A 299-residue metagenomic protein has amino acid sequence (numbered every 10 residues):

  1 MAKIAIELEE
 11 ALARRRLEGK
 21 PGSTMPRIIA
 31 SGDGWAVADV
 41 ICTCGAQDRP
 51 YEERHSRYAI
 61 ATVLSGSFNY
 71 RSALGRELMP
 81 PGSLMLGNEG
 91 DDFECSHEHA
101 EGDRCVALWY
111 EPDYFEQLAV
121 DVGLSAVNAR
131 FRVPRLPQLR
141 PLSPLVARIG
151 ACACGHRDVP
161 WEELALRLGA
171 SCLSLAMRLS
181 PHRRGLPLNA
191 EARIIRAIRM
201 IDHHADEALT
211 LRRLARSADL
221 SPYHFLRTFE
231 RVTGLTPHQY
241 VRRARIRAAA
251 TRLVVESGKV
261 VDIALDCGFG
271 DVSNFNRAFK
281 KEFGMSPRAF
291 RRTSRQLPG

Functional and structural regions predicted by a protein language model:
M1-K20, T24-M25, Q47-E52, S83 (+7 more regions): Jelly-roll (double-stranded beta-helix
P21-V127: N-terminal regulatory/effector-sensing and dimerization cores that precede helix-turn-helix DNA-binding domains
G82, H224-F229, N274-F275, F279: Short hydrophobic/aromatic patch on the recognition helix
A126-S143, A147-A218, R231-R243: Short, Lys/Arg-enriched, Trp-marked, Pro/Gly-tolerant hinge/linker segments that flank
R199-R213, L220, E230-N276, R292-G299: Terminal helix-turn-helix DNA-binding modules in bacterial transcription factors
G284-M285: C-terminal-most transmembrane helix of multi-pass membrane proteins
